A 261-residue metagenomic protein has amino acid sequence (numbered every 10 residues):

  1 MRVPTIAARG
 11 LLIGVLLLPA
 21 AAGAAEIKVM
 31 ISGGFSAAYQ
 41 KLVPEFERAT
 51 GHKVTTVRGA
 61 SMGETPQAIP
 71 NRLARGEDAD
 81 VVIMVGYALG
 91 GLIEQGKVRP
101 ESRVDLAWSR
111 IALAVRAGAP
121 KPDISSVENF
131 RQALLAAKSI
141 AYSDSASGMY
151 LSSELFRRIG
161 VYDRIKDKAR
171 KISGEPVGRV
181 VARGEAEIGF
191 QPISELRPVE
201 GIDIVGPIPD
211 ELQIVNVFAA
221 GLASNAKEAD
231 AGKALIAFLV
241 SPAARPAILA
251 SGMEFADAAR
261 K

Functional and structural regions predicted by a protein language model:
M1-L11: Bacterial N-terminal signal peptides that target proteins for export
V3-P4, P19-A21: Absolute N-terminal positional cue centered near the fourth residue
R9-P19: Bacterial N-terminal signal peptides
A24-Q67, N71-D78, Y87-Q95, R99-P100 (+2 more regions): Exported/periplasmic ABC-transporter solute-binding proteins
I83: Phosphate-/polyanion-interacting regions in eukaryotic proteins
